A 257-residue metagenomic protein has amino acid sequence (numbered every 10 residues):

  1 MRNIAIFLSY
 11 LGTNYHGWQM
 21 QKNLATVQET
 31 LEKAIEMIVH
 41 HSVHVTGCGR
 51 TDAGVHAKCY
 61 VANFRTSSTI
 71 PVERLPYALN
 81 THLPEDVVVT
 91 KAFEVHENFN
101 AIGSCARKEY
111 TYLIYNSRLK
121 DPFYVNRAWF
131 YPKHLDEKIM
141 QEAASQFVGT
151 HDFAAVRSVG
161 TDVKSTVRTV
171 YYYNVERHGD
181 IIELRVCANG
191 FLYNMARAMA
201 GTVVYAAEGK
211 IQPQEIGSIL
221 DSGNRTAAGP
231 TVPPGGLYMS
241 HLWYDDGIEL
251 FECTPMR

Functional and structural regions predicted by a protein language model:
M1-R257: Structured-RNA-binding interfaces characteristic of tRNA pseudouridine synthases
